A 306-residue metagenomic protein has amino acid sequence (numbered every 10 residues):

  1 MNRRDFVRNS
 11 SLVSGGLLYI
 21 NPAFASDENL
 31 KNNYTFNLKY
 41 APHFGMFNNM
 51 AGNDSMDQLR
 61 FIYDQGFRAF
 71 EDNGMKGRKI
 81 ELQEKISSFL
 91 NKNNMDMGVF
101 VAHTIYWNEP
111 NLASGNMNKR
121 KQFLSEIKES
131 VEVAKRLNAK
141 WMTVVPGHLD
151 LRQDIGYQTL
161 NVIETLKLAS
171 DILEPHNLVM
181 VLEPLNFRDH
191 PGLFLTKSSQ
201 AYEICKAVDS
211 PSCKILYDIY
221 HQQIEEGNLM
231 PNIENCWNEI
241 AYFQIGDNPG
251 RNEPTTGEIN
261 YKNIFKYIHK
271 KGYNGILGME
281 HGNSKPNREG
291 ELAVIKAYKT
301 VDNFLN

Functional and structural regions predicted by a protein language model:
N2-Y63, L195-Y217, H221-N306: Histidine-acidic metal/acid-base catalytic patches
S10-Y19, L30-Y34, N93, L112-K214: Active-site acidic/histidine proton-transfer and metal-coordination neighborhood in alpha/beta enzyme cores
M46-N48, G74-K76, H103-Y106, H148-D150 (+4 more regions): Active-site-proximal loop/turn and secondary-structure-junction residues that shape catalytic pockets, frequently
M56-M75, N138: Catalytic domains of carbohydrate-active enzymes, especially glycoside hydrolases
E71-N91, P146-D150: Glycine-rich, proline-tolerant flexible connector loops at the mouths of alpha/beta enzymes
I80-I86, I155, N287-G290: Metal-dependent catalytic neighborhoods of phosphoester/phosphodiester hydrolases
